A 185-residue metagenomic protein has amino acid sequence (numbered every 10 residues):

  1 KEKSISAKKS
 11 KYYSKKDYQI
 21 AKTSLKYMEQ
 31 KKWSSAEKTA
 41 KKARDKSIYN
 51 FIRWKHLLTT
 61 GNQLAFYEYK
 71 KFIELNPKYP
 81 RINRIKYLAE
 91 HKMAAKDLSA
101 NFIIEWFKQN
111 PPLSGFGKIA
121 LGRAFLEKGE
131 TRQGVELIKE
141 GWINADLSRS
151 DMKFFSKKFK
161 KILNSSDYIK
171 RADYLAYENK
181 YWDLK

Functional and structural regions predicted by a protein language model:
I5-K185: Alpha-helical solenoid repeat scaffolds
